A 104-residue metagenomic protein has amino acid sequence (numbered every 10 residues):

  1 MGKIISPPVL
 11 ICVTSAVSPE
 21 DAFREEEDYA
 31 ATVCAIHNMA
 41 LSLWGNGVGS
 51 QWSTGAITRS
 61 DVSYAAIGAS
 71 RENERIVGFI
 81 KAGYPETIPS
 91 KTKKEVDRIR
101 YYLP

Functional and structural regions predicted by a protein language model:
M1-T32: Glycine/small-residue-rich phosphate/adenosyl-binding loop
I5-V9, V48, E72-I76: Short coil/turn connectors at secondary-structure junctions
V17-S18, A56-S60, E86: Acidic, glycine-rich active-site loops and adjacent beta-strand->loop/helix elements that engage anionic groups
F23, E27, V48-V62: GST superfamily/GST-like fold recognition
N38-M39: Aromatic/hydrophobic pocket-lining residues that form π-stacking "cages" and hydrophobic walls in ligand
W44-G45: Short hydrophobic alpha-helices that are characteristic scaffold elements of the AMP-binding
A65-A66: Active-site-proximal loop->helix
A69-P104: C-terminal helix-cap and adjacent tail motif
